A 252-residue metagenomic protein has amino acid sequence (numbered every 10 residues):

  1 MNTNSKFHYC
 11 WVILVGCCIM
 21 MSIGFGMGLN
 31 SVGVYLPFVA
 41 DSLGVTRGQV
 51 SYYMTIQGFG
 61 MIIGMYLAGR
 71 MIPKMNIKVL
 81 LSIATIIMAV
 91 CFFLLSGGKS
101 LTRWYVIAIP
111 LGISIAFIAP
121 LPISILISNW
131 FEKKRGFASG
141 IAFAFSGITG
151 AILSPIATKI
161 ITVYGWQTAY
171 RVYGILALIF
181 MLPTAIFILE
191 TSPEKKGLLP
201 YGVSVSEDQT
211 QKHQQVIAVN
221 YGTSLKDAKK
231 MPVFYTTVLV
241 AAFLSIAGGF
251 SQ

Functional and structural regions predicted by a protein language model:
M21-S22, C91, T102-I118, A242-F243: Hydrophobic core of transmembrane alpha-helices in multi-pass small-molecule transporters, especially MFS/SLC-type
G28-V39, S154, T223-Q252: Extracytoplasmic gate region of multi-pass secondary transporters
N30, Q57-Y66, G150-A151: Residue-level signature of mid-helix packing/kink "hotspots" within the transmembrane helices of 12-pass Major
V39, F117-F131, S139: Intracellular juxtamembrane helix-capping segments at the cytosolic ends of symmetry-related transmembrane helices
G64-I77: Helix-to-loop junctions at the C-terminal end of transmembrane segments in multipass secondary transporters
K78-L81, W104: Primarily marks hydrophobic transmembrane alpha-helices of the MFS/SLC 12-helix fold
I86-K99: C-terminal ends and interior cores of transmembrane alpha-helices in multi-pass membrane transporters/permeases
A142-K196: Helix-loop-helix hairpin linking two adjacent transmembrane segments in secondary transporters
